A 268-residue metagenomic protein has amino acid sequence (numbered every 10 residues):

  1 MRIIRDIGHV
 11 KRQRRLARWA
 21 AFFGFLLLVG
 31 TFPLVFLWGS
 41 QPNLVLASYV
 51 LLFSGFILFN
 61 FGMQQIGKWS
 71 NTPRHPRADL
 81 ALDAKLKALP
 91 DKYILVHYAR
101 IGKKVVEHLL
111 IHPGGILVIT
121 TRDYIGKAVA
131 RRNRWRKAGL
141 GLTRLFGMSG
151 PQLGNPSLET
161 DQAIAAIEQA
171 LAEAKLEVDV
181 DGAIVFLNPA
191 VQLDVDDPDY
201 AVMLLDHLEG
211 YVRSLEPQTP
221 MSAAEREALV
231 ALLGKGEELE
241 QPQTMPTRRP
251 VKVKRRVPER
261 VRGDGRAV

Functional and structural regions predicted by a protein language model:
M1-K104, I111-H112, I116, I125-A130 (+1 more regions): Surface-exposed interaction regions that form or flank ligand-binding interfaces
A130-A138: Accessory nucleic-acid engagement/destabilization modules that flank
